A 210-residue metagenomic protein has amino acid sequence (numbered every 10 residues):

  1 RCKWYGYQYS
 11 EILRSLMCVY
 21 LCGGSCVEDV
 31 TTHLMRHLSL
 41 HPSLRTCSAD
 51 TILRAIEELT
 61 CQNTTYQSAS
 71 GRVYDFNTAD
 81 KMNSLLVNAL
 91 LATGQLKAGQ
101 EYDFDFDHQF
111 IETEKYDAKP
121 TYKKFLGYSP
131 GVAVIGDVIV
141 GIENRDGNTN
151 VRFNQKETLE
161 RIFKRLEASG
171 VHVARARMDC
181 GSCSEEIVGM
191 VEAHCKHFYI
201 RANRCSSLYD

Functional and structural regions predicted by a protein language model:
R1-R14, F153: Basic, short loop/linker segments at the boundary and entry of helix-turn-helix/winged-helix-like folds
W4-Y5, M35-R54: Short, basic interhelical loop/turn and adjoining N-cap of the next helix at nucleic-acid- or acidic-partner-contacting
S15-L16, V30, C47-I52, Y102-F110 (+3 more regions): Short, conserved catalytic/metal-binding motifs centered on acidic residues
C22-M35: Short, charged amphipathic recognition helices of the HTH superfamily and cognate SANT/SANTA-like modules
R45, I56-V132: Active-site-proximal, Lys/Arg-enriched surface segment that forms a nucleic-acid-binding/basic interface patch
L85-Q95, K156-A174: Short, basic/hydrophobic alpha-helical segments
T121-S169: Electropositive, glycine- and tryptophan-enriched low-complexity nucleic-acid-binding patches
N144, F153, E192-D210: Catalytic or ion-translocation cores adjacent to nucleophile or general acid/base/metal-coordination motifs in diverse
